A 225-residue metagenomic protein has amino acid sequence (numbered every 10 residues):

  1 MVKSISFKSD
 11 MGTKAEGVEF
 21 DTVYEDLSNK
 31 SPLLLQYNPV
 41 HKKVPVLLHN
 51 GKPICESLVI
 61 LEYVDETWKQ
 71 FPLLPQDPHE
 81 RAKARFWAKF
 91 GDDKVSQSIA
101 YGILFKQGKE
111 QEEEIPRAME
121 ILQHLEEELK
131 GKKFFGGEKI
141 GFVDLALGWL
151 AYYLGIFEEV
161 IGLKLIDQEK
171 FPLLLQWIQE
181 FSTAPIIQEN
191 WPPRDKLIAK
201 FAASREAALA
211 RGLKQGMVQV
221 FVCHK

Functional and structural regions predicted by a protein language model:
M1-K139, R205-K225: GST-like domain detector, emphasizing the conserved glutathione-binding G-site in the N-terminal thioredoxin-like
K30-S31, L104, L163-I166, R194-A199: Short amphipathic alpha-helical segments embedded in low-complexity Lys/Glu-rich regions
G51, I166-Q168: Conserved, non-catalytic sequence blocks in retroelement Pol enzymes and Pol-derived host proteins
D65-K69, D92, K130, A151 (+4 more regions): Hydrophobic/aromatic-lined pockets within catalytic cores
F86, F90, I121-H124, G148-Y153 (+1 more regions): Alpha-helical scaffold segments in carbohydrate-active enzymes
E127-E138, V160-I161, A184-W191: Surface-exposed helix-capping loop/turn segments at secondary-structure junctions
G137-I161, E169-L175: GST superfamily/GST-like fold recognition
Q168-K200: A contiguous, mid-protein "functional segment" used to position or interact with cofactors/ions or partner subunits
